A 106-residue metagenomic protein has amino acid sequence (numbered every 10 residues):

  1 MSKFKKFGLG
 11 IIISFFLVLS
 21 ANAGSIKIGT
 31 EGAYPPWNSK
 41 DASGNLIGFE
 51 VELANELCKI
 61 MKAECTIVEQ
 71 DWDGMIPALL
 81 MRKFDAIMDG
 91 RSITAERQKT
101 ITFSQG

Functional and structural regions predicted by a protein language model:
M1-I11: Bacterial N-terminal signal peptides that target proteins for export
K3, I93-T94: N-terminal targeting/docking segments
G10-S20: Bacterial N-terminal signal peptides
S14-F15, D89-G90, T102-F103: Intrinsically disordered, low-complexity boundary segments flanking structured domains
F16-V18, E52, E56, Q98: Ubiquitous "structural anchor" signal
G24-R91: Extracytoplasmic small-molecule ligand-binding "clamshell" domains of the periplasmic binding protein/Venus flytrap
K83, A95-G106: Ligand-binding "clamshell"
